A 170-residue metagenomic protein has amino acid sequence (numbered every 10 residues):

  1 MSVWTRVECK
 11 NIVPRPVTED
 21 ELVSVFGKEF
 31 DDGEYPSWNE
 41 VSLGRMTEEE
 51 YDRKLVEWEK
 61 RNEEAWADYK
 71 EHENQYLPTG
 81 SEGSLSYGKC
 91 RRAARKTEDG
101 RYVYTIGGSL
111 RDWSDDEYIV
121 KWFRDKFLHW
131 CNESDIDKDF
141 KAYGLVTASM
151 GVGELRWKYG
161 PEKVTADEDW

Functional and structural regions predicted by a protein language model:
M1-E34: Short, extreme N-terminal segment that most often corresponds to the first beta-strand
V23-F30, S37-E40, R45-W170: Charged interaction segments
